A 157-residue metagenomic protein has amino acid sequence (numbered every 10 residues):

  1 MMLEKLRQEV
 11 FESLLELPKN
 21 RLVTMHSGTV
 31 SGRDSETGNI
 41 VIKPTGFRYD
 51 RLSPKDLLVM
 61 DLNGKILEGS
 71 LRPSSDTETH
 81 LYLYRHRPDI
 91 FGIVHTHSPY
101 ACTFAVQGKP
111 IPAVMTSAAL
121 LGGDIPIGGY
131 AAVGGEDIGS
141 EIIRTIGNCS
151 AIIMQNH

Functional and structural regions predicted by a protein language model:
M1-N156: Glycine-rich flexible loops
